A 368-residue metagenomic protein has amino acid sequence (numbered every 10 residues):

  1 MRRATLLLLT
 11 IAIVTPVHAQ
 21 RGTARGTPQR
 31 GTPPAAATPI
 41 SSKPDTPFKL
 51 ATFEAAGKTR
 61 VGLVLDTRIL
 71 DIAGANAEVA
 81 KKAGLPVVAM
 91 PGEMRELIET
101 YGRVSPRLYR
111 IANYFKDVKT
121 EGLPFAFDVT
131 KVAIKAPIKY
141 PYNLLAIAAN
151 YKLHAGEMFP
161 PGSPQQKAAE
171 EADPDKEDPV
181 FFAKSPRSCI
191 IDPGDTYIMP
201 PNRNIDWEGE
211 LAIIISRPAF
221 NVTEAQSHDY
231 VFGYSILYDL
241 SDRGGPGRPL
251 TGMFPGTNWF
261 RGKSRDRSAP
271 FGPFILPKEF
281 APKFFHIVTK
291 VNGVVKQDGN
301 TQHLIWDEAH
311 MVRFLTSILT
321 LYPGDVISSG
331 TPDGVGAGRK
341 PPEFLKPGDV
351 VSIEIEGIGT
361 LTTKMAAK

Functional and structural regions predicted by a protein language model:
T5-T15: Bacterial N-terminal signal peptides
Q20-D175, P179, V350: N-terminal non-catalytic cap/leader segment that marks the start of a structured domain
A35, P39-S42, H154, R243-K368: Catalytic-pocket segment enriched in acidic/His residues
T38-S41, A51, A133-A136, A169-A172 (+5 more regions): A generic local secondary-structure boundary/capping motif
A136, N143, R203-I205, R313 (+2 more regions): Residue "hotspots" at secondary-structure boundaries inside conserved domains
P161, V180-P200, A219-F220, R267-F274 (+1 more regions): Short catalytic-site patches enriched in acidic/histidine residues that coordinate or position cofactors/metals
K184-G245: Non-heme Fe(II) oxygenase catalytic core, chiefly the N-lobe of the double-stranded beta-helix
